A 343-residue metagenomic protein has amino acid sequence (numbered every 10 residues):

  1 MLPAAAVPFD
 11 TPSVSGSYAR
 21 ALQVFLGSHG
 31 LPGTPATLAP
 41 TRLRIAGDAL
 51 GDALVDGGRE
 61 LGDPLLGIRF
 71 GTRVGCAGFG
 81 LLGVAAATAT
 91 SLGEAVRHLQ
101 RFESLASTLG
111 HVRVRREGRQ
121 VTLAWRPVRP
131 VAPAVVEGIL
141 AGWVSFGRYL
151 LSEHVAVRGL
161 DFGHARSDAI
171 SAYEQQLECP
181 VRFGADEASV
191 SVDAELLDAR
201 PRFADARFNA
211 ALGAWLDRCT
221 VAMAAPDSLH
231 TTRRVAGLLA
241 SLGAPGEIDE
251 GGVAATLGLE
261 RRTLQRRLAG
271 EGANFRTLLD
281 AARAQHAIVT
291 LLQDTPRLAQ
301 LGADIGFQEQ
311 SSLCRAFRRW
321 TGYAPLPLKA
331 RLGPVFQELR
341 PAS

Functional and structural regions predicted by a protein language model:
M1-T122: N-terminal low-complexity or simple alpha-helical regulatory segments that function as activation/interaction modules
V14, I45, V131, V135 (+1 more regions): Short, contiguous, pocket-lining structural segments that sit at or immediately flank catalytic/ligand-binding sites
G27-L31, G62, S152, E178 (+1 more regions): Residue-level recognition of short, structured coil/turn motifs that connect secondary structure elements
A46, V136-I139, D280: Short, conserved glycine- and acidic-residue-centered signature motifs in active-site or ligand-binding loops
L54, L140-W143, L216: Hydrophobic alpha-helical core bundles mediating ligand binding, dimerization, or RNAP-core interactions
G80-L196: N-terminal regulatory/effector-sensing and dimerization cores that precede helix-turn-helix DNA-binding domains
S167-D168, A172-S343: Extended mid-to-C-terminal alpha-helical interaction segments
